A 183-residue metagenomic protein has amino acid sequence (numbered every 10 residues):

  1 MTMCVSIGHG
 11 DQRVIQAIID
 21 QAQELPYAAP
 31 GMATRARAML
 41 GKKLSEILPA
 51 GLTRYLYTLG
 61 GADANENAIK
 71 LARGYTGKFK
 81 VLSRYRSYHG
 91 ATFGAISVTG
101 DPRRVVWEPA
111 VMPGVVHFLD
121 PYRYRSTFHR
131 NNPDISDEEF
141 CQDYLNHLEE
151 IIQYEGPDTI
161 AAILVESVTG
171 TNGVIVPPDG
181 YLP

Functional and structural regions predicted by a protein language model:
T2-G31, G41-L56: Glycine-rich phosphate-binding segment of PLP-dependent enzymes
T2-M3, E24-L25, Y122-R125, S167-T171: A short, flexible beta-alpha/helix-coil linker loop
M32, I135, E139, N172-V176: Alpha-helix capping and helix-loop boundary segments enriched in small/acidic/polar residues
M32-R35, L59-G60: Short beta->alpha linker loops
K42-A161, G180: PLP-dependent aspartate aminotransferase-fold enzymes
L164-G180: Conserved PLP phosphate-binding loop immediately N-terminal to the Schiff-base lysine helix in PLP-dependent enzymes
